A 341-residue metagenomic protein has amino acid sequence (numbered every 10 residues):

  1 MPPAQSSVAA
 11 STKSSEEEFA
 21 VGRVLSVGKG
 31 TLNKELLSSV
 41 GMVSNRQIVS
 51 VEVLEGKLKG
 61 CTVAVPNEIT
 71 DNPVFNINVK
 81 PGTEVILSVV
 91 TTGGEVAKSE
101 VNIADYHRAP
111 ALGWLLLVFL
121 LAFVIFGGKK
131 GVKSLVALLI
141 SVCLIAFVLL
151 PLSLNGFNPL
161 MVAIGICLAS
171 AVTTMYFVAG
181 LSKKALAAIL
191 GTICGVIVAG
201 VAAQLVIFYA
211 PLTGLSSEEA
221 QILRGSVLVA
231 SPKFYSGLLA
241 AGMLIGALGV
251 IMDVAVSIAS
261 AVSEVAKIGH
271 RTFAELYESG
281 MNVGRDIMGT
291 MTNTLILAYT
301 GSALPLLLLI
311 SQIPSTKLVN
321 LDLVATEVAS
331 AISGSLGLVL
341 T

Functional and structural regions predicted by a protein language model:
M1-S11: Hydrophobic secretory-pathway targeting helix
S14-N45, V85: Structural detector for short beta-strands of small beta-barrel domains
F19, R46-I48, G60, K80 (+1 more regions): Extracytoplasmic
V49-L54: SH3/SH3-like beta-barrel fold
T62-T70: Short, structured beta-strand/loop micro-motifs enriched in basic residues and often containing a Trp
D71-P110: Extended, hydrophilic extramembrane loops/domains of integral membrane proteins
L117-G225, S236-G246: Transmembrane alpha-helical segments that form the functional core of multipass membrane systems
G200-S335: Generic detector of multi-pass transmembrane helix bundles and their immediately adjacent loops in polytopic membrane
